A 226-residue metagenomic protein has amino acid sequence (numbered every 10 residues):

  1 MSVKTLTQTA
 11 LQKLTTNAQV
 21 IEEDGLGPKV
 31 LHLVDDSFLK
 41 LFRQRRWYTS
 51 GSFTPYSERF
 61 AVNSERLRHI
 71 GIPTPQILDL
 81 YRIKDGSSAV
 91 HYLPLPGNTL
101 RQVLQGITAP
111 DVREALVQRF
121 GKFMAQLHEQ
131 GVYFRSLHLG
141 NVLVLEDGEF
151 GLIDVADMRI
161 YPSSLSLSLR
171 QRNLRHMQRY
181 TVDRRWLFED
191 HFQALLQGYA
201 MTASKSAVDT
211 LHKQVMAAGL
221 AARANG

Functional and structural regions predicted by a protein language model:
M1-Q19, A218-R223: Juxta-kinase regulatory segment immediately upstream of eukaryotic protein kinase catalytic domains
Q8-T99, R119-Q130: Conserved ATP-binding subdomain of kinase catalytic cores across diverse folds
A89-P94, E149-V155: A short beta-strand motif that forms the metal-chelation/ATP-contact edge of phosphoryl-transfer active sites
L100-A109: AlphaC helix of the protein kinase catalytic domain
R113-V117: Short alpha-helical scaffold element within the canonical Hanks-type protein kinase domain
G131, S136, D154: Conserved catalytic-loop position in the HRD/HxD motif
L137-V144: Hydrophobic residue at the +6 position relative to the catalytic HRD Asp in the kinase catalytic loop
G151-G226: C-lobe/activation-segment region of protein kinase-like
